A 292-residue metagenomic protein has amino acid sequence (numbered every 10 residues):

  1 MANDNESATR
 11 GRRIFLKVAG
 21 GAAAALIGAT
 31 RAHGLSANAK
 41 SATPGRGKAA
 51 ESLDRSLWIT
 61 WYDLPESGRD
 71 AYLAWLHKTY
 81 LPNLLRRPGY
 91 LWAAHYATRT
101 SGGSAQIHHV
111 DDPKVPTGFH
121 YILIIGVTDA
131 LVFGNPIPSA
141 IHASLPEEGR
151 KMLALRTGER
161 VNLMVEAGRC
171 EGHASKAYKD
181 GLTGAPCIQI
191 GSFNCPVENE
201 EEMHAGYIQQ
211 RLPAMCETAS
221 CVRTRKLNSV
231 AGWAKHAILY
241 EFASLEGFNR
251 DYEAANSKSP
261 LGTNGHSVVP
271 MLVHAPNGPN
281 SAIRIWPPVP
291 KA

Functional and structural regions predicted by a protein language model:
M1-I14: N-terminal secretory signal peptides
D4-E6, V18, A39-S41: N-terminal cationic leader/targeting segments used for protein routing and processing
R13-I14, V18, A32: Hydrophobic alpha-helical segments, especially transmembrane helices and their immediate juxtamembrane helical caps
A19-A23: Sec-dependent signal peptide hydrophobic core
A24-A29: Hydrophobic h-region of N-terminal signal peptides that target proteins for export in Gram-negative bacteria
R31-A42: Signal peptide processing junction and immediate N-terminal pro/mature segment of secreted/exported proteins
K40-A292: Macromolecular interaction modules
